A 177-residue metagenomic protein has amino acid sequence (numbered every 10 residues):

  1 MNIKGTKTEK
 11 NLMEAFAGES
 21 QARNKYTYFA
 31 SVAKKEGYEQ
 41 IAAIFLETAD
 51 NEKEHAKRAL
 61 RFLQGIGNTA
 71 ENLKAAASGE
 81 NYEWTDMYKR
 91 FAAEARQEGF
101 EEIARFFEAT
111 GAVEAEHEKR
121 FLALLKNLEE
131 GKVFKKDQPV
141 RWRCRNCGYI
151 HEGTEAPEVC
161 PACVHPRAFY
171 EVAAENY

Functional and structural regions predicted by a protein language model:
M1-Y177: Non-heme di-metal
